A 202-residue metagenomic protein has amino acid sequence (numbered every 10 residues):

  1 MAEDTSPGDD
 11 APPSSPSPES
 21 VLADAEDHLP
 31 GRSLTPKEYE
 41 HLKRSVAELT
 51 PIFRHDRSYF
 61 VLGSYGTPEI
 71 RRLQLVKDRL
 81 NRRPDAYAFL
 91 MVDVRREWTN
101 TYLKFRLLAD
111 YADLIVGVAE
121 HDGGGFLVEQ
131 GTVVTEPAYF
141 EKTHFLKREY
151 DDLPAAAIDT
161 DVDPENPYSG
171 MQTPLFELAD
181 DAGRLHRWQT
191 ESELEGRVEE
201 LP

Functional and structural regions predicted by a protein language model:
A2-P202: Conserved catalytic or regulatory cores that recognize and/or transform ribose-phosphate-containing ligands
